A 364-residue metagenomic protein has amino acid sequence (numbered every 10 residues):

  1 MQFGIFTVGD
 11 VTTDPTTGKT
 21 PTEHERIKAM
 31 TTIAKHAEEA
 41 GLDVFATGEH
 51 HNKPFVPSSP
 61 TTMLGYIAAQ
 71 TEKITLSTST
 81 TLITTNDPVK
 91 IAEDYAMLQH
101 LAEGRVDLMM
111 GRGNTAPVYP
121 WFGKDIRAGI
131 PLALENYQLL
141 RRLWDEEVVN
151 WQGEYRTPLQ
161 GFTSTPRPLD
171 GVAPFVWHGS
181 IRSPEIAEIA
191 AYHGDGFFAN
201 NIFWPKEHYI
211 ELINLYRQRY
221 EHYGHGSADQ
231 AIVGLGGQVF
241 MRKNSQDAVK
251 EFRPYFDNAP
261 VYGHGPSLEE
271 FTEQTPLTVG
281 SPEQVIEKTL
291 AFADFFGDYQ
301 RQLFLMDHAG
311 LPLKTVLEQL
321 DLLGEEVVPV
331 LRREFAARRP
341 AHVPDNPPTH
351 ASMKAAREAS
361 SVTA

Functional and structural regions predicted by a protein language model:
M1-P21, T115-V118, T157-V172, H264-Q274 (+1 more regions): N-terminal small/glycine-rich loop or linker at the start of catalytic domains across soluble metabolic enzymes
M1-T75, A173-P174, H342-D345, K354-A364: N-terminal beta1-alpha1-beta2 module of alpha/beta enzyme domains
F3, G41, E49, I67 (+8 more regions): Conserved, mostly hydrophobic/aromatic
F3-T7, F45-T47, L76-T78, V106-M110 (+4 more regions): Hydrophobic faces of well-ordered beta-strands that scaffold small-molecule active sites in alpha/beta enzyme cores
D14-I27, T81-V89, V172-R182, E273-P282: Active-site mouth loops of central-metabolism enzymes
P15-T16, D87-D195, E207-I210, N214 (+3 more regions): Internal, glycine-rich beta/alpha segment that forms the wall or movable "lid" of small-molecule/cofactor binding
V44-I67, L82, N114, N201-W204 (+1 more regions): Glycine-rich, proline-tolerant flexible connector loops at the mouths of alpha/beta enzymes
E185-A191, Y209-R217, E221-Y262: Aromatic-lined glycan-binding groove of carbohydrate-active enzymes
